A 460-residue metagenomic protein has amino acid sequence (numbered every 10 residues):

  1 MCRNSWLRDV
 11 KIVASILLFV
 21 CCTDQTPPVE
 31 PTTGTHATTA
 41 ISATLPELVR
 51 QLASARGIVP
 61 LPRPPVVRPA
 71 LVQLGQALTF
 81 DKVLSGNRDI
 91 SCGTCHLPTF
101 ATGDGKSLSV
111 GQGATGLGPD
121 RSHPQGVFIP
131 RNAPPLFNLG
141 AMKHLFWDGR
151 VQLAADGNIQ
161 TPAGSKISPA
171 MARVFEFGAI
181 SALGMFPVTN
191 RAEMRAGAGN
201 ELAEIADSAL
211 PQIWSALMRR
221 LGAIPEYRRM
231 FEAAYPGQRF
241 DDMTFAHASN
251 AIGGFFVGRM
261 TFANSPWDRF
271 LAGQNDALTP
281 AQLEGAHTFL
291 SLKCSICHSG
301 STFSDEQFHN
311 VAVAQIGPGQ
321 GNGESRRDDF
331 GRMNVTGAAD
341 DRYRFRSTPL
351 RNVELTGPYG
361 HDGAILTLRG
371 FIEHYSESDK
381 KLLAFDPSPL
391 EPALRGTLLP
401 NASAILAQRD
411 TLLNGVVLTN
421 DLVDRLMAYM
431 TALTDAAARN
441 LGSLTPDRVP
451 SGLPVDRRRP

Functional and structural regions predicted by a protein language model:
C2-S5, C22-P460: Periplasmic c-type cytochrome electron-transfer domains
V10-C21: Bacterial N-terminal signal peptides
